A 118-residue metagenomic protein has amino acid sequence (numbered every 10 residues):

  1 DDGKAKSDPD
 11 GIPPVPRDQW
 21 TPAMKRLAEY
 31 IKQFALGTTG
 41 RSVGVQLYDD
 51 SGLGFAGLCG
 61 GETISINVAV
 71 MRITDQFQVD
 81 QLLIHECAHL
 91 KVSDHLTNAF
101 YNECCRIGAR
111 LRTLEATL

Functional and structural regions predicted by a protein language model:
G3-E62, R112-L118: Auxiliary, metal-adjacent structural segments of Zn-dependent hydrolase domains
S42-D80, L90-S93, T97-L111: Active-site scaffold of zinc-dependent metalloenzymes
L83: A conserved beta-strand element that flanks and buttresses the S-adenosyl-L-methionine
E86: Walker B catalytic acidic pair
